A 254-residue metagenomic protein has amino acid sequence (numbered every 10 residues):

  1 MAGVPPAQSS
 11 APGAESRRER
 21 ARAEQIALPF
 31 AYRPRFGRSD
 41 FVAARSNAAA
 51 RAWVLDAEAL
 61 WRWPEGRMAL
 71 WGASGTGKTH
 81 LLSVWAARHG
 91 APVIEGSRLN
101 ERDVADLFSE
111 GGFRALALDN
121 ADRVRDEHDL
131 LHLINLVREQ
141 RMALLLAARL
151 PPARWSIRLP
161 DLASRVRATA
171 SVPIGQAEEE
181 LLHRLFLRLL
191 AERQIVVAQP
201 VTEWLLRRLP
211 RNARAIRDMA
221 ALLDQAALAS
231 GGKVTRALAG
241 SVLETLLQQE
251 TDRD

Functional and structural regions predicted by a protein language model:
M1-D56, L228-D254: A short, basic N-terminal segment
W63-L81: Walker A/P-loop nucleotide-binding motif
A86-S97: Post-Walker A helix-loop "phosphate-sensing" segment adjacent to the P-loop in P-loop NTPases
L107-L133, Q140-A148: Conserved P-loop NTPase "ATPase switch" module shared by AAA+ and STAND
P152-R167: Short regulatory helix/loop adjacent to the ATP-binding pocket of P-loop NTPases
T169, H183-V196: Conserved AAA+ ATPase "sensor/coupling" helix adjacent to the nucleotide-binding pocket
T169-L181: Conserved AAA+ ATPase "SRH/arginine-finger" region at the nucleotide-binding site
E203-R207, R214-L228: C-terminal helical "lid" of AAA+/P-loop NTPase domains
